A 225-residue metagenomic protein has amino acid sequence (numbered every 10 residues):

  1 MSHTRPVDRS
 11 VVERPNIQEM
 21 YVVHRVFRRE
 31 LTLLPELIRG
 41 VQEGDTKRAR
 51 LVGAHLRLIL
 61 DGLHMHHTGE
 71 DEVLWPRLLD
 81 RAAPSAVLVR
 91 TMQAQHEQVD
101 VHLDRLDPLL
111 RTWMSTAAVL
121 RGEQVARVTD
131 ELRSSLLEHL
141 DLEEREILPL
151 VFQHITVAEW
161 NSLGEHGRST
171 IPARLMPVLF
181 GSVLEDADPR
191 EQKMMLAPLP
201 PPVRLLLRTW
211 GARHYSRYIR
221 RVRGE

Functional and structural regions predicted by a protein language model:
M1-E225: Small-residue-biased structural context
